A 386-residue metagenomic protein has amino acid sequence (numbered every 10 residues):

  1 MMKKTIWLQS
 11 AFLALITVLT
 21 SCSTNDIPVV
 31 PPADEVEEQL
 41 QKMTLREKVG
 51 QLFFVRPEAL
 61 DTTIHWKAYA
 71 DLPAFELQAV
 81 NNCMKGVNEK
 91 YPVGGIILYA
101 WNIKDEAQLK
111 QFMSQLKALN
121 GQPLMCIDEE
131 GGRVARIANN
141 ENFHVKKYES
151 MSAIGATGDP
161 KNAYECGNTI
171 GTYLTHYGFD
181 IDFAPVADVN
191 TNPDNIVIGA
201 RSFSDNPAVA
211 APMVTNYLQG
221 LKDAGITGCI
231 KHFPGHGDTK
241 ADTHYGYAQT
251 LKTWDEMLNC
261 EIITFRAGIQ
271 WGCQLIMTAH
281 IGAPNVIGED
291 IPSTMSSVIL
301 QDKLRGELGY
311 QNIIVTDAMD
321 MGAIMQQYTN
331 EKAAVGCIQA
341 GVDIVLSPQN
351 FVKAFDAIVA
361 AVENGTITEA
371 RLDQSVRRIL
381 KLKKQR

Functional and structural regions predicted by a protein language model:
M1-A11: Bacterial N-terminal signal peptides that target proteins for export
V18-S21: C-terminal motif of bacterial Sec signal peptides marking the signal peptidase cleavage site
S23-N25: Bacterial signal peptide processing site
A33-T62: Mature N-terminal segment immediately following signal peptide/propeptide cleavage in secreted/periplasmic
Q51, P92-G94, G121-L124, F179-D180 (+4 more regions): Short, well-ordered coil/turn segments that N-cap beta-strands
E58-V80, G86-A210, H232, G237-L251 (+2 more regions): Enzymes and membrane/adaptor proteins characterized by extended Gly/Ser/Thr/Asp/Glu-rich, aromatic-dotted
E363-R386: Mid-to-C-terminal alpha-helical segments outside catalytic/metal-binding sites
